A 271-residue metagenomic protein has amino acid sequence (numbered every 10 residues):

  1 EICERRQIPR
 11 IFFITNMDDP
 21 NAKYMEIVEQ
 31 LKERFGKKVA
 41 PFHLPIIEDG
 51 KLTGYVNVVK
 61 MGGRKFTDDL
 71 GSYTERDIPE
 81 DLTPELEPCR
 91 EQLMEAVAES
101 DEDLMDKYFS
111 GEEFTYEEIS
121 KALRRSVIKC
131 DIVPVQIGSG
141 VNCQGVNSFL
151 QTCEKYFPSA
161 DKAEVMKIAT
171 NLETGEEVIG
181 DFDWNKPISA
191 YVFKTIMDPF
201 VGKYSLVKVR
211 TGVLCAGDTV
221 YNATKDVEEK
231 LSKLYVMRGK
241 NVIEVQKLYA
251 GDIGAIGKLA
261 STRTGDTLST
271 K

Functional and structural regions predicted by a protein language model:
E1-K271: Structural and coupling elements of P-loop NTPases
